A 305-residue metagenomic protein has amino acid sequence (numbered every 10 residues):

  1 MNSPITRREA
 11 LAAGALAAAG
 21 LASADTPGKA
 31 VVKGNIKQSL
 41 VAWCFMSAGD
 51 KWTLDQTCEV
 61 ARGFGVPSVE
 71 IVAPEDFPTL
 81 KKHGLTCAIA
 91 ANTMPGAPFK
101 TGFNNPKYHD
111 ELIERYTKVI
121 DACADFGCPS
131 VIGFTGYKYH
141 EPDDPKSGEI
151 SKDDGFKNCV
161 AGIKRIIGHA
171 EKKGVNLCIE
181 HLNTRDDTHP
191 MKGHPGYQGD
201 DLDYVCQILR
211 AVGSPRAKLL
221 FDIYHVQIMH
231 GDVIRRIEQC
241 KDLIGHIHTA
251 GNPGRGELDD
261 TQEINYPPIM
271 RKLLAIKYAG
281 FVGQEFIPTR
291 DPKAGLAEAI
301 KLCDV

Functional and structural regions predicted by a protein language model:
N2-G63, C128-P129, P142-D143, S147 (+2 more regions): Histidine-acidic metal/acid-base catalytic patches
G14-D25, K29-A30, G102-K218, I228: Active-site acidic/histidine proton-transfer and metal-coordination neighborhood in alpha/beta enzyme cores
V41-K51, F99-E111: Active-site mouth loops of central-metabolism enzymes
V66-V72: Short, hydrophobic beta-strand segments that form beta-sheet elements in well-ordered domains
F77-L80: Active-site-adjacent beta->alpha loops and helix N-cap segments on the catalytic face of soluble alpha/beta enzymes
T86-P95: Short hydrophobic/aromatic-enriched beta-strand-loop microsegments
